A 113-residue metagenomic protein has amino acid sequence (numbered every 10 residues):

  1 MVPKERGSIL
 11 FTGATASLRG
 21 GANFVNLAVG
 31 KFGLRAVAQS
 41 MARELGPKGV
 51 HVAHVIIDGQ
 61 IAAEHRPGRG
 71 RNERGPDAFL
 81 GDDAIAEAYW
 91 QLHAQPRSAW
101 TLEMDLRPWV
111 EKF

Functional and structural regions predicted by a protein language model:
V2, R6-G33, A38-Q39, R43-G46: Catalytic loop of short-chain dehydrogenase/reductase
A22-N23, H65-P67: Short secondary-structure transition/capping segments
P47-A62, G68-F113: C-terminal helical subdomain
